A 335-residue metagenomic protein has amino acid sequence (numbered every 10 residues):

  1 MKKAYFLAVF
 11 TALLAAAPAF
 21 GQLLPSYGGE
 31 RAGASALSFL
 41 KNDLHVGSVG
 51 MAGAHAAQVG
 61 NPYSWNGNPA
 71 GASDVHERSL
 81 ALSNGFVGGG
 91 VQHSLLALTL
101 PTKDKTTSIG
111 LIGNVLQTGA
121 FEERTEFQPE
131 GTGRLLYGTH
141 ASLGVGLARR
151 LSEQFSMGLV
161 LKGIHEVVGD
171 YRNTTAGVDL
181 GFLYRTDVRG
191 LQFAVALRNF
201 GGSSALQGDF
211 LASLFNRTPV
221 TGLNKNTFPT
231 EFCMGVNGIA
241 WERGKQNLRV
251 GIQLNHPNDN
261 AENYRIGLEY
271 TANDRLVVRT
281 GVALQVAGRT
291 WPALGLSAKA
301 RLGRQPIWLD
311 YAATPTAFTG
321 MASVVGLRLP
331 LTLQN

Functional and structural regions predicted by a protein language model:
M1-V9: Bacterial N-terminal signal peptides that target proteins for export
T11-L13, L223: Signature of N6-adenine DNA methyltransferases within the class I
A16-A17: N-terminal signal peptide c-region/cleavage motif recognized by signal peptidases
Q22-N335: Subset of outer-membrane beta-barrel
